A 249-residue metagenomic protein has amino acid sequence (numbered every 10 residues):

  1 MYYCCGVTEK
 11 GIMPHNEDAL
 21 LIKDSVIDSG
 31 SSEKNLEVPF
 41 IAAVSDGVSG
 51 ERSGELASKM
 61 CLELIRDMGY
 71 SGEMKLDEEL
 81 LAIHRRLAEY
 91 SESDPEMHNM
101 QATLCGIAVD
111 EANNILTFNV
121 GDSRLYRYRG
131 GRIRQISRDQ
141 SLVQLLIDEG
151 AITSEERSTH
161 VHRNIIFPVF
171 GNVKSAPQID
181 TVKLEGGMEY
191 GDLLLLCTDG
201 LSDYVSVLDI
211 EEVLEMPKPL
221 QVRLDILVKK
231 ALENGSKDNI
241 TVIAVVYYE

Functional and structural regions predicted by a protein language model:
M1-E249: PP2C/PPM-type serine/threonine phosphatase catalytic domain
